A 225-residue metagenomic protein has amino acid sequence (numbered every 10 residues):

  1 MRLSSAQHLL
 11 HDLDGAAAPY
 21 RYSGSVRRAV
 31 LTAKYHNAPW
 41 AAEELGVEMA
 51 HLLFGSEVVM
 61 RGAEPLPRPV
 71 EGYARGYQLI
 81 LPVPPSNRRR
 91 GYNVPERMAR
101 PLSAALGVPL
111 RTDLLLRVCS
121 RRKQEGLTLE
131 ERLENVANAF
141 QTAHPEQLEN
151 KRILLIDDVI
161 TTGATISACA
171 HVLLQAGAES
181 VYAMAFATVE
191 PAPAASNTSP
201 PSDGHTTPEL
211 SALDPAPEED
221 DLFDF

Functional and structural regions predicted by a protein language model:
M1-I156, T161-F225: Glycine-rich phosphate/pyrophosphate-handling loop used in enzymes and phosphotransfer proteins
